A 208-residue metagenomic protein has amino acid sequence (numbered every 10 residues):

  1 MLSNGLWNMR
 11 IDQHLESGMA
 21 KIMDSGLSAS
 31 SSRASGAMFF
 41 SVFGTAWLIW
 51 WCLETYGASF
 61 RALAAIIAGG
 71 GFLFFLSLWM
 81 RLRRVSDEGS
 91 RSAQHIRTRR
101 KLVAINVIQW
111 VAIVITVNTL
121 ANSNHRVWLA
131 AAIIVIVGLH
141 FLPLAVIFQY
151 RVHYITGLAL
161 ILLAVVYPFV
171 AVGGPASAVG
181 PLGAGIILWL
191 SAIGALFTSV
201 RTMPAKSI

Functional and structural regions predicted by a protein language model:
L2-A29: Short, Lys/Arg-rich, polar N-terminal cytosolic tail immediately upstream of the first transmembrane signal-anchor
S31-W51: The first (N-terminal) embedded transmembrane alpha-helix
V42-G44, I105-V117, L160-I161: Core segments of transmembrane alpha-helices that mediate helix-helix packing or line hydrophobic substrate/ligand
W47-L102: Selected alpha-helical membrane-embedding segments in polytopic membrane proteins
G69-S77, V135-P143, G185-G194: Alpha-helical transmembrane segments and their membrane-interface exit regions
W79-Q94, L139-I147, G194-S199: C-terminal ends of transmembrane helices
V114-L158: Membrane-proximal helix-loop-helix units in multi-pass membrane proteins
H153, G157-I208: Terminal transmembrane helical module of multi-pass membrane proteins
